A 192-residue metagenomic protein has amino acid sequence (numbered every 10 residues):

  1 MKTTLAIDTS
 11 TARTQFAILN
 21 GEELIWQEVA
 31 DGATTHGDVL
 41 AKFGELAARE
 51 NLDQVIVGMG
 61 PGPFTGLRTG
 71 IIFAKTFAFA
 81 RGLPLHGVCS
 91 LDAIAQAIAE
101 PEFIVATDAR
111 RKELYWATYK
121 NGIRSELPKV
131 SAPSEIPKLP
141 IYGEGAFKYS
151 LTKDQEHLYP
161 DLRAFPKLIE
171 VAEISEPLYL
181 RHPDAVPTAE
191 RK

Functional and structural regions predicted by a protein language model:
M1-E23, T35-D38, H86-K192: Oxyanion-binding and handling regions
D31-A47: N-terminal phosphate-binding loop and adjacent alpha-helix
G32-T35, G60-P63, F147: Short active-site-proximal "capping" loops at secondary-structure junctions
K42-Q54, L139: Phosphate/pyrophosphate-binding loops at sites that engage ATP/ADP/AMP, CoA/4′-phosphopantetheine, polyphosphate
E45, K75, F79, Q96: Short, well-ordered alpha-helices that flank and scaffold nucleotide-derived cofactor binding pockets
Q54-L85: DPxDG-like acidic metal-binding loop motif
